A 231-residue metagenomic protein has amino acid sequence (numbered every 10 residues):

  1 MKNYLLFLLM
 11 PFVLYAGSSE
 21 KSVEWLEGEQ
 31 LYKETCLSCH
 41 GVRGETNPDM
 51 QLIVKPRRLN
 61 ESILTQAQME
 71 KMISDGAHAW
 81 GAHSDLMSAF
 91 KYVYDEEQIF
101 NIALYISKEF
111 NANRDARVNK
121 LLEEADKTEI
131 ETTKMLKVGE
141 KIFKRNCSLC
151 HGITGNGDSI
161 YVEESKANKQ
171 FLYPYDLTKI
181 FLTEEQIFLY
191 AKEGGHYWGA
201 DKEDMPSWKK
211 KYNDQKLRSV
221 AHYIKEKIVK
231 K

Functional and structural regions predicted by a protein language model:
K2-L8: Sec-dependent signal peptide recognition, specifically the positively charged N-region followed immediately by
L8-G17: Hydrophobic h-region of N-terminal signal peptides that target proteins for export in Gram-negative bacteria
A16-L31, N47, N113-I142: Electrostatic cytochrome c docking/interface patches
G17-W80: Ordered, small/hydrophobic-rich secondary-structure cores
S22-V42, D75, T132-N156, I160-A167: Sequence/structural segment immediately N-terminal to covalent heme-attachment motifs in c-type and related
P48-D49, S84, R114-R117, S159-Y161 (+1 more regions): Short, solvent-exposed loop/turn and secondary-structure capping segments
I53-E109, E164-K227: Extracytoplasmic electron-transfer domains, predominantly the class I c-type cytochrome c fold
E109-D115, V229-K231: The C-terminal output helix
